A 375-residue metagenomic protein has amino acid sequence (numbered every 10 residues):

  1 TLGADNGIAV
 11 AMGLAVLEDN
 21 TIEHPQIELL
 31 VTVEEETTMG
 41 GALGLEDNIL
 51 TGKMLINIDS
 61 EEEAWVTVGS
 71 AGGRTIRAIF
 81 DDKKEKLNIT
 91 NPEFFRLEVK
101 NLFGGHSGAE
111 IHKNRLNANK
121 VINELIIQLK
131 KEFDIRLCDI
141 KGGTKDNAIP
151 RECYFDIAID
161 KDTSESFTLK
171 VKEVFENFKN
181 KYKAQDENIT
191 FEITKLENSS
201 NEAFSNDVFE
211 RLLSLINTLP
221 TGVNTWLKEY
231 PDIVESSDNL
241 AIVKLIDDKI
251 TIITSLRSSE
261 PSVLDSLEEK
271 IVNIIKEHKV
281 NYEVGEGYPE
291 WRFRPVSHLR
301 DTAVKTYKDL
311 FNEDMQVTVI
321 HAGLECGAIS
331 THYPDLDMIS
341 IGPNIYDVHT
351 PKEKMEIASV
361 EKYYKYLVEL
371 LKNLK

Functional and structural regions predicted by a protein language model:
T1-E36, F95-N101, H106, K113-L129 (+2 more regions): Alpha-helical metal-binding/catalytic segments enriched in His/Glu/Asp
L2-E85, C138, N224-P231, E235 (+1 more regions): Acidic/histidine-rich catalytic neighborhood of metal-dependent amide-processing enzymes
Q26, L129-N147, N177-L196, T225-V234 (+2 more regions): Flexible, glycine/charged-enriched surface loops at secondary-structure junctions
D47-N48, R115-E132, I159-S164, V208-N217 (+4 more regions): His/Asp/Glu-rich mid-to-C-terminal helical/loop segments that flank catalytic regions of hydrolases
N117-N119, E124-I140, F293-L336: Active-site-adjacent substrate-binding region of metalloamidase/peptidase-like peptide-processing proteins
G143, Y154-D156, T190-E202, N239-V243 (+2 more regions): A short beta-alpha structural unit
D146-W226: A conserved active-site cap/scaffold subdomain adjacent to cofactor or substrate pockets
K228-P231, E235-I250, S255, D314-E369: Zn-dependent metallopeptidase/amidohydrolase metal-coordination segment
